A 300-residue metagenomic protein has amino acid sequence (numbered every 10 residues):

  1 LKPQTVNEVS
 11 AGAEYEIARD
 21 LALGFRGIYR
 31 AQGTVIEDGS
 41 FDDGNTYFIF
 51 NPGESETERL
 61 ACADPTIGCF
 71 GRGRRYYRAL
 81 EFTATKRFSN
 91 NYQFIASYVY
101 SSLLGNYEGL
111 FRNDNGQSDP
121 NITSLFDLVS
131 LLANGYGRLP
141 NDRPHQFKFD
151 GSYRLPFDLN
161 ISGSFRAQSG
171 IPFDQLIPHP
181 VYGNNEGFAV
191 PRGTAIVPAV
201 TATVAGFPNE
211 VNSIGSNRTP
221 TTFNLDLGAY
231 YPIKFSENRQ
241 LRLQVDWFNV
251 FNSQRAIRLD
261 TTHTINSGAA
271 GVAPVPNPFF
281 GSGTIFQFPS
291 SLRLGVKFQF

Functional and structural regions predicted by a protein language model:
L1-E16, P65-A79: Outer-membrane beta-barrel signature, preferentially recognizing the C-terminal barrel domain of Gram-negative
L1-T5, V35, G71-Y76, L139-P144 (+2 more regions): Short sequence motifs at beta-strands and strand-loop junctions characteristic of Gram-negative outer-membrane
N7-A11, R78-F82, H145-G151, F223-A229 (+2 more regions): Hydrophobic, lipid-facing positions within transmembrane beta-strands of outer-membrane proteins
Y15, K86, Y153, F165 (+2 more regions): Residue-level signature of outer-membrane beta-barrel architecture
A18-D20, R87-N91, P144, P156-D158 (+4 more regions): Strand-connecting loop/turn motifs
G24-D174: Gram-negative outer-membrane beta-barrel transporters
D158-E237, R242, V275: Extracytoplasmic gating/loop element in the C-terminal half of outer-membrane beta-barrel translocons and assembly
R218, R255-F300: C-terminal beta-signal and terminal closure region of outer-membrane beta-barrel proteins
